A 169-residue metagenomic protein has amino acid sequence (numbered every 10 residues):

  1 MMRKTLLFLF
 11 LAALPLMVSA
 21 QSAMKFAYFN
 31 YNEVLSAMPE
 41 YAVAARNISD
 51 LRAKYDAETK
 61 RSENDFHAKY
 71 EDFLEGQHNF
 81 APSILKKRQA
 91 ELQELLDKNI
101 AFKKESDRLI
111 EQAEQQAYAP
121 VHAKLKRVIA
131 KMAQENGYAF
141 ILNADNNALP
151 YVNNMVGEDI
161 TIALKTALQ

Functional and structural regions predicted by a protein language model:
M1-T5: Positively charged n-region of N-terminal signal peptides that target proteins for export
L6-L7, E91: Sequence-pattern detector for short linear motifs and compositional/periodic biases rather than a specific fold
L7-F8, V34: General alpha-helical segment detector with a strong preference for membrane-spanning helices and helix-boundary regions
F8, V18-Q21: Cleavable N-terminal signal peptides
Q21-Q169: Amphipathic, charged alpha-helical segments and their helix-to-coil junctions in extracytoplasmic/peripheral assemblies
